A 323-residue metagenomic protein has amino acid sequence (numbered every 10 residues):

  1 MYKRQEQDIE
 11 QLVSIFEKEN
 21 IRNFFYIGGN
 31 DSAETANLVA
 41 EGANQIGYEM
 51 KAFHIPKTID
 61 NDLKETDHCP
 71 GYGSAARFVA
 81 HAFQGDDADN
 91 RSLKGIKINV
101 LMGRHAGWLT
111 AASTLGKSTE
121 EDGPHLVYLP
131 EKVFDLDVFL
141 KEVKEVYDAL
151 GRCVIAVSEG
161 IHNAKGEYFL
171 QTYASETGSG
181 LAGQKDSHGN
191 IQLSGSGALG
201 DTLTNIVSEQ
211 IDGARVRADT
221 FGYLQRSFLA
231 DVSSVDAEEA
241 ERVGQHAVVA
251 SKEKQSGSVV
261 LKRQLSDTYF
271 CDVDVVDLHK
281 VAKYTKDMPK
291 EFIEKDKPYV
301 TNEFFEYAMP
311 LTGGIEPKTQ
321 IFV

Functional and structural regions predicted by a protein language model:
M1-Q5: Conserved small/polar residues in nucleotide/adenosyl-binding loops
E10-E19: Short, well-structured alpha-helical segments in soluble
I15, Y26-G28, E34-I46, M50-F53 (+1 more regions): Accessory alpha-helical/coil subdomains and C-terminal extensions that flank or cap enzyme catalytic cores
N23: Mobile, glycine-rich extracellular loop/lid and propeptide segments that shape or gate substrate/ligand access
A33-E34, N61-D62, H105-G107, N163-K165 (+3 more regions): Flexible loop/turn segments at secondary-structure boundaries
L63-A76, D231-S233: Short beta-strand elements at the ligand-binding edges of bilobed clamshell
Q171-V323: C-terminal non-catalytic interaction/assembly regions of soluble proteins
